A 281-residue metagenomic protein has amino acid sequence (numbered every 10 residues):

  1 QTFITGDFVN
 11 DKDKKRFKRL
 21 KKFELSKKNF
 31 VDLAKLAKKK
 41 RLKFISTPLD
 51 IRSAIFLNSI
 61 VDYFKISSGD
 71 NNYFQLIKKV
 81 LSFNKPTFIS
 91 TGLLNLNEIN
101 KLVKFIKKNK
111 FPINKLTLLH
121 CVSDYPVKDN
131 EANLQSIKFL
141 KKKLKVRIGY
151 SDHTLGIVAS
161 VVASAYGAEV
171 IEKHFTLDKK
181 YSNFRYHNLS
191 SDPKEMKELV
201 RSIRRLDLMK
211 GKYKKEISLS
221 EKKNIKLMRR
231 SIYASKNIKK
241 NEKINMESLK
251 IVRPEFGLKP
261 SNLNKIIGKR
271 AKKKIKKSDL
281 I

Functional and structural regions predicted by a protein language model:
Q1-I281: Catalytic cores and adjacent flexible loops of soluble metabolic enzymes that perform enolate/carbanion chemistry on
